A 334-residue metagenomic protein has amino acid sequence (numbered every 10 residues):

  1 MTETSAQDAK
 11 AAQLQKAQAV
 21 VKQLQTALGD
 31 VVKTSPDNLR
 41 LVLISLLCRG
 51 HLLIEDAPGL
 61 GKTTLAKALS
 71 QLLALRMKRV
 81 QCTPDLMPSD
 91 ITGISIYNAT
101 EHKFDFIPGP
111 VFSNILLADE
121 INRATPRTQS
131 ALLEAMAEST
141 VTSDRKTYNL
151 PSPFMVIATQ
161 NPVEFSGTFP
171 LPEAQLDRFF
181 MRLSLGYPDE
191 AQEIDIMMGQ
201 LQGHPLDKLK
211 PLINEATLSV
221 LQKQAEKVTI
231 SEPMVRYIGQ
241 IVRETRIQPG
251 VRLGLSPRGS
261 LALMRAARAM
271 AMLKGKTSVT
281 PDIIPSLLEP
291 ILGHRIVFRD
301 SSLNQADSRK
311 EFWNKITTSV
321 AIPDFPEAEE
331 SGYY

Functional and structural regions predicted by a protein language model:
T2-Q7, I247-Y334: C-terminal engagement/docking regions of AAA+ P-loop ATPases
L14-A57: Pre-Walker A (pre-P-loop) alpha-helix and adjacent loop at the N terminus of AAA/AAA+ ATPase modules, a conserved
R40-I44, Y97-L117, K146: Conserved alpha-helical scaffold flanking the Walker A/P-loop in AAA+ ATPase domains
L43-T83: Walker A/P-loop
D56, D119-E120, A131: Walker B catalytic acidic pair
A57, I91, T159: P-loop (Walker A) phosphate-binding loop of NTP-binding proteins
R79-V111, G167-L176: Conserved AAA+ P-loop NTPase core
N98-K103, A124, T128, M136-V228 (+1 more regions): Canonical AAA+ ATPase core
